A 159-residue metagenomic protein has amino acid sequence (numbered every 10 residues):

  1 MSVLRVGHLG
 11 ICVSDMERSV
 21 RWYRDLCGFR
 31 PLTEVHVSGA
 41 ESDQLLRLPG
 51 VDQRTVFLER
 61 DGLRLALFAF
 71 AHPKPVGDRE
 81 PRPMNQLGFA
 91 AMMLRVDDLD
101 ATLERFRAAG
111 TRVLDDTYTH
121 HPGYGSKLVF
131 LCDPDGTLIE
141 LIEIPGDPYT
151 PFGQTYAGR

Functional and structural regions predicted by a protein language model:
M1-R21, R30-V37, S42-L45, F89-L94 (+1 more regions): N-terminal beta-strand motif that seeds the catalytic metal site of vicinal oxygen chelate
M1-S2, I11, D78, L94 (+1 more regions): Vicinal oxygen chelate
R5, D52, G88, G125: Exposed loop/turn and edge beta-strand positions of beta-sandwich/beta-sheet ligand-binding modules
C12-G62, A101, A108, P122: Core segments of cupin and vicinal oxygen chelate
D61-R64, T137: Short acidic/polar mixed-charge low-complexity motifs
R64, P73-K74, D147: Active-site/binding-pocket entry motifs
